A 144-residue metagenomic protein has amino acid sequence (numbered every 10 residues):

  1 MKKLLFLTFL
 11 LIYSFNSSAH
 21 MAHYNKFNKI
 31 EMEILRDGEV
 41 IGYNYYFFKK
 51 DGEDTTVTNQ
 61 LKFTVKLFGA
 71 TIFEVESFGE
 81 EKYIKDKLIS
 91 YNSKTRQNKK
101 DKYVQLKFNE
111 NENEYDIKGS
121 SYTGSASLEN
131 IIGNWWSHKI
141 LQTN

Functional and structural regions predicted by a protein language model:
L4-Y13: Sec-dependent N-terminal signal peptides
S17-F78, N92-K100: N-terminal cleavable signal peptides for secretion/export
M21, N44, V75, Y83 (+1 more regions): Bulky hydrophobic/aromatic packing residues
N25-F27, N92-N144: Solvent-exposed helix/loop surface patches that form functional interfaces
F48-T56, K82-K87, E110-N111: A short, structured loop/turn motif at beta-sheet edges
